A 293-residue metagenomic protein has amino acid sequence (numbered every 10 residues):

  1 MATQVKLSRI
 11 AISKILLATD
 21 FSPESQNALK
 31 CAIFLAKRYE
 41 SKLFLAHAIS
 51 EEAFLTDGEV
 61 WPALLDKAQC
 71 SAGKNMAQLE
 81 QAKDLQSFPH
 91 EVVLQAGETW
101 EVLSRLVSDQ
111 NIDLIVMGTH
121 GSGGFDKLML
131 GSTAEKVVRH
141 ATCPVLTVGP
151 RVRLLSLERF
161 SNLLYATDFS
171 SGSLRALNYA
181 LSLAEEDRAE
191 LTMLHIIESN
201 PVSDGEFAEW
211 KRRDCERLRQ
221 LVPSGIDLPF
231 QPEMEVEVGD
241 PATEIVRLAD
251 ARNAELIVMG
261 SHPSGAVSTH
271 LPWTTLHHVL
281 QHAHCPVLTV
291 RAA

Functional and structural regions predicted by a protein language model:
M1-A11, E24, C31, A63 (+2 more regions): Structural beta-alpha unit
M1-A11, R38, S104-R153, R247-A293: Gly/Ser-rich helix-loop-strand patches that form or flank binding pockets for ribonucleotide-derived cofactors
A2-P62, S161-E206, G225-I226, Q231-E235 (+2 more regions): Small/aliphatic-rich secondary-structure junction motif
A28, A72-N75, T133, A176 (+3 more regions): Hydrophobic alpha-helical membrane-association signature
T56, L128, E158, A176 (+3 more regions): Short, well-ordered secondary-structure micro-motifs
P62-K74, E206-R213: A short acidic, glycine-rich active-site loop that binds or catalyzes chemistry on phosphate/adenosine moieties
R151-S161: Intrinsically disordered, low-complexity Ser/Thr-rich linker and spacer segments in cell-wall-related proteins
